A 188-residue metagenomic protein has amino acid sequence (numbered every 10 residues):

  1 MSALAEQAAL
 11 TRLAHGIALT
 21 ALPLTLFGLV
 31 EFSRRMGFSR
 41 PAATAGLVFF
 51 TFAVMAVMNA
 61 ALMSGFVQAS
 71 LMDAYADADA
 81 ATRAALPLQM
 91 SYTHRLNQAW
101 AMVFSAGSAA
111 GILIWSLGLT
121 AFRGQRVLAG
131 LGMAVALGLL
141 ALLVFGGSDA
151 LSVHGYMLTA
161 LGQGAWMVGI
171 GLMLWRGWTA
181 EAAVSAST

Functional and structural regions predicted by a protein language model:
M1-T188: Hydrophobic, aromatic-enriched alpha-helical segments typical of multi-pass transmembrane helices
